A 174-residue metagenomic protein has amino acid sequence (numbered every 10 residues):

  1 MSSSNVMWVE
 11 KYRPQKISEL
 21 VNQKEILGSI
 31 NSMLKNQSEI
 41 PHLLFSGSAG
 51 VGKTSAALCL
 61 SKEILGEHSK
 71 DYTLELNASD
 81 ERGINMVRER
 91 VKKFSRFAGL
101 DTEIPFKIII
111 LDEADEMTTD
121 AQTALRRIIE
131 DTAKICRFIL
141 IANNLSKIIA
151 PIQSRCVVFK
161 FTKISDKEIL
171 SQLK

Functional and structural regions predicted by a protein language model:
M1-K174: P-loop/Walker A NTP-binding region and its immediately flanking N-terminal helices in P-loop NTPase folds
